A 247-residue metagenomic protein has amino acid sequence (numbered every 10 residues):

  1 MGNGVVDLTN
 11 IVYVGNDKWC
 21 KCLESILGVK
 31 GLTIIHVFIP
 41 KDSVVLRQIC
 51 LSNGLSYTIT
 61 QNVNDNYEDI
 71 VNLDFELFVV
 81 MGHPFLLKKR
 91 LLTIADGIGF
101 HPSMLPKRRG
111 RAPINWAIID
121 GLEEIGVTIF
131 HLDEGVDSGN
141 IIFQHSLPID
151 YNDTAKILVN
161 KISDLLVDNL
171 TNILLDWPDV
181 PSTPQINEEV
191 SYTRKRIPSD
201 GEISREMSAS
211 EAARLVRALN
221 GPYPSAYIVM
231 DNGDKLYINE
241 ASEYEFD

Functional and structural regions predicted by a protein language model:
M1-M230, D234, E240-F246: One-carbon transfer enzymes
